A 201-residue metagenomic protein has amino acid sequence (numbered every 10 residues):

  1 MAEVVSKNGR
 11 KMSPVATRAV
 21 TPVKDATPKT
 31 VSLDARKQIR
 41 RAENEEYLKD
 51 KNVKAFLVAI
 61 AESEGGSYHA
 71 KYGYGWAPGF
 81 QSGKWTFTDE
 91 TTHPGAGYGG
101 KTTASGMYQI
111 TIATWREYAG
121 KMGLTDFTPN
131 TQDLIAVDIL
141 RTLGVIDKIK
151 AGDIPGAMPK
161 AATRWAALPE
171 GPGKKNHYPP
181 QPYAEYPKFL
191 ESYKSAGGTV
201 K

Functional and structural regions predicted by a protein language model:
M1-T125, L134-K201: Cell-wall polysaccharide-cleaving catalytic domain and substrate-binding groove, primarily in peptidoglycan/chitin
